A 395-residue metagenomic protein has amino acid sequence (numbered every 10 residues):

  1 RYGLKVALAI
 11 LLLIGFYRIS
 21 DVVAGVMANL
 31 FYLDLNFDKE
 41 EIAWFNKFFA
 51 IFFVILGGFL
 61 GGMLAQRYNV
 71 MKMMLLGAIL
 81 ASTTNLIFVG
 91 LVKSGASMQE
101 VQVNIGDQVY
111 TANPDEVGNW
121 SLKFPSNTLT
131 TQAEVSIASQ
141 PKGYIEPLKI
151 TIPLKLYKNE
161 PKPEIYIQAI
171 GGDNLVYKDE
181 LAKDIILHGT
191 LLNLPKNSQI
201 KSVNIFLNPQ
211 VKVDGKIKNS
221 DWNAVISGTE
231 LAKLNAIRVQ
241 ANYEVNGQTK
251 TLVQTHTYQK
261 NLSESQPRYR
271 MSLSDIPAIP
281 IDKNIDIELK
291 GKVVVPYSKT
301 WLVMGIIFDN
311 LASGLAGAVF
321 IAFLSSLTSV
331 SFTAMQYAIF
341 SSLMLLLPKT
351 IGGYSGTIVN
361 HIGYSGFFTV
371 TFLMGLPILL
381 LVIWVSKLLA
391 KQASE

Functional and structural regions predicted by a protein language model:
L8-L13, Y17-F31: Helix-loop boundary and gating motifs at the non-cytosolic
V26-A43: Short amphipathic helix-loop junctions that connect adjacent transmembrane helices in Major Facilitator Superfamily/SLC
L56-M73, V359-N360: Helix-to-loop junctions at the C-terminal end of transmembrane segments in multipass secondary transporters
L80-S97, V294: C-terminal ends and interior cores of transmembrane alpha-helices in multi-pass membrane transporters/permeases
I87-G95, F372-E395: Multi-pass alpha-helical transporter architecture, strongest for 12-TM Major Facilitator/SLC carriers used
L315-T328: Intracellular juxtamembrane helix-capping segments at the cytosolic ends of symmetry-related transmembrane helices
T333-N360: A late C-terminal transmembrane helix in Major Facilitator Superfamily
T357-P377: A membrane-interface helix-boundary motif in multi-pass transporters
